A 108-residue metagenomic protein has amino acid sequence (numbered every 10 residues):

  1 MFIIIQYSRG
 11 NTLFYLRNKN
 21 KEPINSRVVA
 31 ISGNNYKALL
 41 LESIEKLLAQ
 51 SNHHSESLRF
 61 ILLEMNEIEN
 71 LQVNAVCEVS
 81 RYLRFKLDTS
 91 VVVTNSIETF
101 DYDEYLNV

Functional and structural regions predicted by a protein language model:
M1-E56, F85-K86, V91-V108: Oxyanion-binding and handling regions
S55-F85: Short beta-strand-loop/turn "lid" adjacent to the catalytic site in phosphate-handling enzymes
